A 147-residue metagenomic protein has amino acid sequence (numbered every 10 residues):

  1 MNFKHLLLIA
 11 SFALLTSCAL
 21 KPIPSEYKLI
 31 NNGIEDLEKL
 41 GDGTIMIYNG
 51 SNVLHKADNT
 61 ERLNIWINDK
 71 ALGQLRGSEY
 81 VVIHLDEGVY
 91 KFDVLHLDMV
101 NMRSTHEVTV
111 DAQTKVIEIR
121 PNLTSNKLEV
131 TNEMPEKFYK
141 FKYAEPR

Functional and structural regions predicted by a protein language model:
M1-A19: Sec-dependent bacterial lipoprotein signal peptides
C18-R147: Short loop/turn and low-complexity linker motifs enriched in small/turn-promoting residues
